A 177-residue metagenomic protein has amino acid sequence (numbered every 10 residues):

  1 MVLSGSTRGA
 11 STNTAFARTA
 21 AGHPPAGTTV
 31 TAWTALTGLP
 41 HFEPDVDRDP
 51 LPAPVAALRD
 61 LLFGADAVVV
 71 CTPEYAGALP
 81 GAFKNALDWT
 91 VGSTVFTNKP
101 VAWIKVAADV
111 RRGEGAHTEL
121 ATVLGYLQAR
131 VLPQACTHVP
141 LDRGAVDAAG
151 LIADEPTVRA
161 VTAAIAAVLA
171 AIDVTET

Functional and structural regions predicted by a protein language model:
M1-D88, G92, A148-T177: N-terminal beta1-alpha1-beta2 submodule of the flavodoxin-like/Rossmannoid cofactor-binding fold
G27-T29, N98, Q128: A generic structural signal for alpha->beta connector loops
S93-T97: Short, conserved loop/helix-junction motifs that constitute active-site signature segments in enzyme catalytic cores
P100-L141, P156-R159: Short, glycine-/small-residue-rich phosphate/pyrophosphate-handling segment
D142-V146: Glycine-rich flavin
